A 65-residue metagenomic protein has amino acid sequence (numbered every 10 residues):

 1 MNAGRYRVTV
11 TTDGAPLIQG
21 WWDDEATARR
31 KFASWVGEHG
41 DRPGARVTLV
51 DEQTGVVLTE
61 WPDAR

Functional and structural regions predicted by a protein language model:
M1-I18: Short aromatic-glycine-(Arg/Gly/Cys) micro-motifs in beta-strand/loop hairpins
A3-R7, F32, L49: A generic structural signal for ordered secondary structure
V10, W22-R46: A short, charged, amphipathic alpha-helix used as a generic interaction element across diverse proteins
A15-G20, G55-T59: Surface-exposed loop/edge segments in extracytoplasmic proteins
G37-R65: Short, mixed-charge low-complexity intrinsically disordered segments
